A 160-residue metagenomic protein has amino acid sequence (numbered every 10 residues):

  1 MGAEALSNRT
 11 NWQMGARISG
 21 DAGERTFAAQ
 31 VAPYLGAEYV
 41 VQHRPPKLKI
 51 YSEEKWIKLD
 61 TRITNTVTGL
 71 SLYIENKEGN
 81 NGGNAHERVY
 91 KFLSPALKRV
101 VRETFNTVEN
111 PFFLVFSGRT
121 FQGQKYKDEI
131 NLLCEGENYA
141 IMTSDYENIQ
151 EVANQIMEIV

Functional and structural regions predicted by a protein language model:
M1-K49: Interdomain/boundary linker segments immediately adjacent to catalytic/signaling cores
S19-F27, E54, N84-V89: Phosphate/oxyanion-binding active-site loops and adjacent basic polyanion-contact surfaces
F27-L35, A96-T104, I130, I156 (+1 more regions): Hydrophobic, Leu/Ile/Phe/Ala-enriched alpha-helical segments that form helix-helix packing faces
V31, V41, D60-I63, I74 (+2 more regions): Hydrophobic beta-strand residues in large extracellular and virion-surface proteins
V40-T68: Active-site metal-binding core of divalent-cation-utilizing nuclease and nuclease-like domains
L70-L72, N76-E135: Catalytic cores of nucleic-acid endonucleases
K127-V160: Non-catalytic C-terminal interaction segments of nucleic acid-processing enzymes
